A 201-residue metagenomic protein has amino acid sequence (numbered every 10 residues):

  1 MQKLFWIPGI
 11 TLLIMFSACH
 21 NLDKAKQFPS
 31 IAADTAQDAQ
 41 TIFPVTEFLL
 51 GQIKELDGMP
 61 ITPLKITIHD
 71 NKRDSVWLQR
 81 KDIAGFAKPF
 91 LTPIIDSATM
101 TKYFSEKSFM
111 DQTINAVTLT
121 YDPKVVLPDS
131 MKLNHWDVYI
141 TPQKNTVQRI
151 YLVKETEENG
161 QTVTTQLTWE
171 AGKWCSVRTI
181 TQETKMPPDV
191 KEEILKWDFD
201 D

Functional and structural regions predicted by a protein language model:
M1-W6: Positively charged n-region of N-terminal signal peptides that target proteins for export
M15-A18: C-terminal motif of bacterial Sec signal peptides marking the signal peptidase cleavage site
H20-T35: Bacterial Sec signal peptide processing site at the extreme N-terminus
A36-F43: Soluble non-cytosolic domains of exported or imported proteins
I53-Y139: Surface-exposed acidic loop/strand-edge motifs in secreted or periplasmic proteins that form small linear binding
T118-D201: Gly/Pro-enriched, hydrophobic low-complexity segments that function as extracytoplasmic propeptides/linkers
